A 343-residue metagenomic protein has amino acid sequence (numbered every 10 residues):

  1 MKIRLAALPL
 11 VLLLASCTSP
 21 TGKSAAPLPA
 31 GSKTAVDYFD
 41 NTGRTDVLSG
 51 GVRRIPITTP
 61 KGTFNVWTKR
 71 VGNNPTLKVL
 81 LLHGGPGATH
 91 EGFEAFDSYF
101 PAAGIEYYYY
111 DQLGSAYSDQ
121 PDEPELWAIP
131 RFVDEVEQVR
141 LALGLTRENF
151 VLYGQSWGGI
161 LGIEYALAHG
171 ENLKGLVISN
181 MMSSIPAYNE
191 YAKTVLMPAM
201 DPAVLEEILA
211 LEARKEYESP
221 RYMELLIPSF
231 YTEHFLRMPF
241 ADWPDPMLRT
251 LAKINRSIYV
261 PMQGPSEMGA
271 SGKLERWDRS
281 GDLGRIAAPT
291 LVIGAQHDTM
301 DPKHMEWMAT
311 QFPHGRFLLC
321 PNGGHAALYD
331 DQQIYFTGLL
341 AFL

Functional and structural regions predicted by a protein language model:
L14-S16: C-terminal motif of bacterial Sec signal peptides marking the signal peptidase cleavage site
K61-Q120: Conserved HGGG/HGGXW glycine-rich cap/lid loop of the alpha/beta-hydrolase fold
Q112-W157: Active-site loop/oxyanion-hole signature of alpha/beta-hydrolase fold enzymes
E148-Y191: Conserved hydrolase catalytic core segment
L176-Y217: Flexible "cap/lid" loop of the alpha/beta hydrolase fold
A203-G284, A288: Alpha/beta-hydrolase
S280-G323: Conserved loop-alpha-helix segment in the C-terminal half of the alpha/beta-hydrolase fold that carries the catalytic
H314-L343: Catalytic active-site module of serine/aspartate enzymes centered on a nucleophile-bearing elbow/loop
